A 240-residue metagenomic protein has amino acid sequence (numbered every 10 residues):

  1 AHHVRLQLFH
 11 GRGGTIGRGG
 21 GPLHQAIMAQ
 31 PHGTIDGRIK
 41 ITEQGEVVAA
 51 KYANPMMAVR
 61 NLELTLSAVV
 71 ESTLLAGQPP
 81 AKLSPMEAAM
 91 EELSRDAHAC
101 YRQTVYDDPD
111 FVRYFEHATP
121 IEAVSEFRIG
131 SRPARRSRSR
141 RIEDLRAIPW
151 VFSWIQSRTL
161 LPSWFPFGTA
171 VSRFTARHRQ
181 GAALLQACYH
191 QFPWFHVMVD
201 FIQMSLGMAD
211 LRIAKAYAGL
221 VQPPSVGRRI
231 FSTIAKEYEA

Functional and structural regions predicted by a protein language model:
A1-V4: Expand to "…catalyze enediolate/carbanion chemistry for C-C bond making/breaking, isomerization, decarboxylation
L6-H24: Conserved phosphate/anionic-ligand binding catalytic regions in large, soluble enzymes, centered on
R12, L23, E43-A240: Acidic, glycine-enriched catalytic cores built around paired aspartates
I16, H24-I27, T34, A58: Alpha-helix termini
I27-G45: Acidic, His- and aromatic-enriched active-site or binding-groove loops in soluble protein domains that engage sugars
